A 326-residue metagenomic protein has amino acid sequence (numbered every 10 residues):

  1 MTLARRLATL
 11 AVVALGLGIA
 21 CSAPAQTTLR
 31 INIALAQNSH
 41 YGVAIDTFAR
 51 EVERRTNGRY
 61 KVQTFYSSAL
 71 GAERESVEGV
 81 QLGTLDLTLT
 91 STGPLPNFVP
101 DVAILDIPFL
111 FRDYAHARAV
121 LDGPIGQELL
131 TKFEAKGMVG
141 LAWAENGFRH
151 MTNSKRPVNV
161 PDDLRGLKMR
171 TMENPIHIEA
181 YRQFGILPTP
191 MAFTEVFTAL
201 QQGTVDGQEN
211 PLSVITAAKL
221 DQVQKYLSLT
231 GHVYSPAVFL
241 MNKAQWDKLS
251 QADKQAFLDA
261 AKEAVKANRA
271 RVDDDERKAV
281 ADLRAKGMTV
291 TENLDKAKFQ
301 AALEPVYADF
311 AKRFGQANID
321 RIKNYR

Functional and structural regions predicted by a protein language model:
M1-A11: Bacterial N-terminal signal peptides that target proteins for export
R5, P24-A25: Intrinsically disordered, low-complexity serine/threonine-rich segments
V12, Q26-H116, P124-Q127, T131-R326: N-terminal secretory/targeting leader peptides
G16-G18: Residue-identity detector for glycine
A20-S22: N-terminal signal peptide c-region/cleavage motif recognized by signal peptidases
